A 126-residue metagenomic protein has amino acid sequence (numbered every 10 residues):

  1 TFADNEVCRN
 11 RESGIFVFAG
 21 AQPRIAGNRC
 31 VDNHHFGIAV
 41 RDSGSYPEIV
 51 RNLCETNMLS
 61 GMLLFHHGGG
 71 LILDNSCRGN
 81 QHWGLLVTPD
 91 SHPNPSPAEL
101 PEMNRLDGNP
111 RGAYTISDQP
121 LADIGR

Functional and structural regions predicted by a protein language model:
T1, E6, F16-V17, R24-R29 (+7 more regions): Extracellular beta-strand solenoid repeats
T1-A3, Q22-A26, Y46-R51, G70-D74 (+2 more regions): All-beta strand scaffolds that present successive hydrophobic residues in beta-strands
R11-A19, H34-R41, M58-F65, Q81-V87 (+1 more regions): Short glycine/acidic-rich loop motifs that flank beta-strands on beta-rich extracellular proteins
F65-H67, N75-N80, T88-D90, M103: Short, loop-centered acidic/histidine patches that primarily coordinate divalent metals
